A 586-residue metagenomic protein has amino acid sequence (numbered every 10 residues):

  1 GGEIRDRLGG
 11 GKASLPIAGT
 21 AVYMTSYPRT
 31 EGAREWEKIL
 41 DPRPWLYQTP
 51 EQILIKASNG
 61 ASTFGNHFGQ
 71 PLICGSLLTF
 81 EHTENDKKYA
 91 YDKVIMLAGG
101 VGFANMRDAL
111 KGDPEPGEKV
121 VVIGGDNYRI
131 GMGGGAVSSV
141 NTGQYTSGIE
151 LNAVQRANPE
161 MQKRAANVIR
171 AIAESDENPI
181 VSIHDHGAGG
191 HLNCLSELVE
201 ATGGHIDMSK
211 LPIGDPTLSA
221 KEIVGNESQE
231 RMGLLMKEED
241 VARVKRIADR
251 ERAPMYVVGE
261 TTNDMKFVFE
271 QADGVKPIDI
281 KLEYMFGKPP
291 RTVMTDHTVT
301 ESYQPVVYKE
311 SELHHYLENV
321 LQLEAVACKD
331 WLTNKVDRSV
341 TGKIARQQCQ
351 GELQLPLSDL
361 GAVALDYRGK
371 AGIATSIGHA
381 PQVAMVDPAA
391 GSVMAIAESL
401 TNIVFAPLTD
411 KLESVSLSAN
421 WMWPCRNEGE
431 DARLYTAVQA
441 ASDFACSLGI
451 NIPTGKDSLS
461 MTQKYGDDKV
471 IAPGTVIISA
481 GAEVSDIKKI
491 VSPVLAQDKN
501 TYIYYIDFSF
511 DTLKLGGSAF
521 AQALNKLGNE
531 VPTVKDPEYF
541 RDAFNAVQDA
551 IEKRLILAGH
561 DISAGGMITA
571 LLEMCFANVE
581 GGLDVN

Functional and structural regions predicted by a protein language model:
G1-N586: Glycine/proline-enriched, intrinsically flexible loops and inter-domain linkers
